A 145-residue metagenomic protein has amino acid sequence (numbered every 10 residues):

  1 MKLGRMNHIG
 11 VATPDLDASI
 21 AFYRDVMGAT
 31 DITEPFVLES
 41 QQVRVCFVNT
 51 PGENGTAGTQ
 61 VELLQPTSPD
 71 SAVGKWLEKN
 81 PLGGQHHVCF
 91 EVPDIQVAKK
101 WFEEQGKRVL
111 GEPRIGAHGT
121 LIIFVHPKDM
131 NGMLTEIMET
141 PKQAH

Functional and structural regions predicted by a protein language model:
M1, V11-G58, V97-R108, E112-T120 (+2 more regions): Core segments of cupin and vicinal oxygen chelate
M6-I9, T13, Y23, V48 (+5 more regions): Short, structured motif recognition centered on aromatic/hydrophobic residues
E34-V37, A72-K79: Short, tandemly repeated low-complexity microdomains enriched for cysteine and small residues
T67-P69, K142: Short, solvent-exposed aromatic-acidic interface loops
D70-A72, G116: Serine-centered coil/turn micro-motif
L77-P93, V97-E104: Short, solvent-exposed interaction modules
M138-A144: Short beta-strand-to-coil "C-cap" segments at the C-terminal boundary of structured domains/repeats, marking
